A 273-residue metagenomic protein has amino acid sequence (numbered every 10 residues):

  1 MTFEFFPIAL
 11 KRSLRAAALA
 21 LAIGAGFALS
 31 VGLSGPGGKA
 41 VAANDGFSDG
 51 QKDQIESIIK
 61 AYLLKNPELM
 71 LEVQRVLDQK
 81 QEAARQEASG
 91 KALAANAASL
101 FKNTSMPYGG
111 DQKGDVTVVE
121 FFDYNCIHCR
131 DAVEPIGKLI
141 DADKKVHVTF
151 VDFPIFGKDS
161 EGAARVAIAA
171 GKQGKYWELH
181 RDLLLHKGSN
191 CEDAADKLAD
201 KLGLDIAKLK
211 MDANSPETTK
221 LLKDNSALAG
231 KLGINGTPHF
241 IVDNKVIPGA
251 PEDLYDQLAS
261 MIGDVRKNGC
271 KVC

Functional and structural regions predicted by a protein language model:
T2-N96: N-terminal targeting signals for export/organelle localization
T2-P7, K39-E56, K60, D200-C273: C-terminal cap of thioredoxin/glutaredoxin-like
V31-G32, V119, H147, V242: Domain-level signature for proteins that mediate thiol-based redox and metal-cofactor handling
D49-D53, L64, V116, I127-R130 (+7 more regions): Soluble non-cytosolic domains of exported or imported proteins
R75, F122, D152-P154, A213 (+1 more regions): A mature extracytoplasmic/lumenal domain signature
Q81-A88, E192-A195, E217-G230: Short amphipathic alpha-helical segments at helix boundaries and their inter-helical linkers
A98-V116, I140-D141: A short beta-strand-turn-helix
V119, Y124, R130-K201, D205 (+3 more regions): Structural alpha/beta surface segment adjacent to cysteine/selenocysteine redox centers across thiol/disulfide enzymes
